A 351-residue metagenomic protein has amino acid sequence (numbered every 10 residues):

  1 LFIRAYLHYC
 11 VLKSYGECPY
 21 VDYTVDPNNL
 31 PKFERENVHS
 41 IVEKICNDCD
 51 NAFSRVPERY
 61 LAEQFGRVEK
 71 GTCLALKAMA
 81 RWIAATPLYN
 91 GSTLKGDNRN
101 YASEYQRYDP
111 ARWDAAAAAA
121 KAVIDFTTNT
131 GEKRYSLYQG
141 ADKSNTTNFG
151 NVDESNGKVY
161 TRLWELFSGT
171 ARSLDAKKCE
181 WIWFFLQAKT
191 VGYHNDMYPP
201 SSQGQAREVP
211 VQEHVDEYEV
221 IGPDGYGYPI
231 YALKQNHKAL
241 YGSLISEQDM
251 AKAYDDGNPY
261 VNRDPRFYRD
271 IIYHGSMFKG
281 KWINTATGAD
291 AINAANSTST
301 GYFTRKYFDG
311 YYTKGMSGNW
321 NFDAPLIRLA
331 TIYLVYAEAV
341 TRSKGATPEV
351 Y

Functional and structural regions predicted by a protein language model:
L1-G71, M79-A111, T285, A291-Y351: Aromatic-anchored glycine-rich loop motif in surface-exposed flexible loops
K70-G71, R81-A286: An aromatic- and glycine-enriched ligand-binding surface/loop that stacks and positions planar moieties
L76: Contiguous mid-protein beta-loop-alpha structural module that forms a pocket-lining wall or clamp of enzyme active
